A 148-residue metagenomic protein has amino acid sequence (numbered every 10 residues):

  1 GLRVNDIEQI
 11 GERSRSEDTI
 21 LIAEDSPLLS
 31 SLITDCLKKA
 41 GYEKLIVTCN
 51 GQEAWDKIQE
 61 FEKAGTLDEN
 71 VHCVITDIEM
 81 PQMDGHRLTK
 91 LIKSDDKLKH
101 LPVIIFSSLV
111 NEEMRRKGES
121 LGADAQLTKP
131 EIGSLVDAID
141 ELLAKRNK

Functional and structural regions predicted by a protein language model:
G1-Q9: C-terminal catalytic ATP-binding subdomain
E24: Conserved acidic carboxylate
S31-D35, K39: Charged docking surfaces used in two-component/phosphorelay signaling
T34, V47-C73: Acidic, metal-coordinating helix/loop segments flanking the phosphotransfer/catalytic sites of two-component signaling
I75-D77: Active-site T/S-Asp motif of two-component receiver
M80: Receiver (REC) domain active-site loop signature in two-component systems and cognate sites in sensor histidine kinases
